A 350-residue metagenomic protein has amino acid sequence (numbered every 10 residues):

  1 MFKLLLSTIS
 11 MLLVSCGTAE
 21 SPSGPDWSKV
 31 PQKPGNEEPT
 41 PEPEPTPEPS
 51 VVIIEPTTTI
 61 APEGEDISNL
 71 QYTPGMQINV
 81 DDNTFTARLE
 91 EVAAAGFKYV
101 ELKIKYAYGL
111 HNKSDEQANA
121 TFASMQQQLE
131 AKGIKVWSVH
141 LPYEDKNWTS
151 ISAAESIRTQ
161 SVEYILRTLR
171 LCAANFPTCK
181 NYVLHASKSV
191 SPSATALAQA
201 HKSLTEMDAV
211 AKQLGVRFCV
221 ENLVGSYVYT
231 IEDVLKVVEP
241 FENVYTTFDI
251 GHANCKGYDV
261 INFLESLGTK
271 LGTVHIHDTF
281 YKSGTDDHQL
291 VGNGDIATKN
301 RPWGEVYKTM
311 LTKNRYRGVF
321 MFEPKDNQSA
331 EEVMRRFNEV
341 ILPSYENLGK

Functional and structural regions predicted by a protein language model:
M1-V14: Sec-dependent bacterial lipoprotein signal peptides
L13-S68: Bacterial Sec-dependent N-terminal signal peptides
T18-A19, I60-L70, A93, L166 (+2 more regions): Histidine-acidic metal/acid-base catalytic patches
P45, P49, I53-R167, K212 (+2 more regions): N-terminal pre-domain/capping segments
L70-I78, V100-L102, V136-L141, K180-L184 (+4 more regions): Hydrophobic faces of well-ordered beta-strands that scaffold small-molecule active sites in alpha/beta enzyme cores
Q77-D81, K103-A107, L141-E144, S187-S189 (+4 more regions): Active-site beta-loop-alpha junctions enriched in small/polar residues
A95, K103, N175-P177, T269: Structural motif
E130, D145-Y245: Active-site acidic/histidine proton-transfer and metal-coordination neighborhood in alpha/beta enzyme cores
